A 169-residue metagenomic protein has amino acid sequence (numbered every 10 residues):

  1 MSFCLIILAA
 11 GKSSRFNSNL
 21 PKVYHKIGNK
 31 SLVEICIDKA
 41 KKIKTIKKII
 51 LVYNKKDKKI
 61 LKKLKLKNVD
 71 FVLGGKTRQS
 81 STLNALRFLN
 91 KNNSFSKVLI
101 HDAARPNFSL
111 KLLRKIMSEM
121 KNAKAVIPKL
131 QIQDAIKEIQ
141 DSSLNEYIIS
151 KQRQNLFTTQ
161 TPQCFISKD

Functional and structural regions predicted by a protein language model:
S2-K58: N-terminal glycine-rich phosphate-binding loop and ensuing alpha1 helix
I7, V33, A85, D102 (+2 more regions): Residue-level signal for inorganic ion chemistry
V33-F95: Conserved N-terminal catalytic core of the sugar/cofactor nucleotidyltransferase
R78, A103-N107, D134: Acidic metal-phosphate-binding loop of nucleotide-sugar-dependent transferases
V98: Short aromatic/hydrophobic "clamp" motif used to bind/position activated sugar donors
H101-A104, T161: Short acidic donor-binding/metal-coordinating loop in glycosyltransferase active sites
F108-D169: Conserved core of the sugar-phosphate nucleotidyltransferase
